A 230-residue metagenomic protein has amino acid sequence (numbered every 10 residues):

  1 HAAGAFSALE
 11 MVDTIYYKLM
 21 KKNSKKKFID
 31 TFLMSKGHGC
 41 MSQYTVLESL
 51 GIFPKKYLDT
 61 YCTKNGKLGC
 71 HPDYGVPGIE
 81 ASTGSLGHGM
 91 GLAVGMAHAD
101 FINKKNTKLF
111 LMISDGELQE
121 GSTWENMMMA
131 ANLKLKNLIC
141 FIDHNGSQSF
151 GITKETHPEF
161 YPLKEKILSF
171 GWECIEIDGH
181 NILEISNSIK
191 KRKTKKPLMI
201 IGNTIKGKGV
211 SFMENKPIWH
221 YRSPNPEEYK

Functional and structural regions predicted by a protein language model:
H1, H38, G69-H71, H88 (+2 more regions): Histidine-centered active-site/metal-ligand motif
A2, Y57, M199: Flexible, glycine/charged-enriched surface loops at secondary-structure junctions
F6-N132: Cofactor-binding active-site loop characterized by glycine-rich and histidine/acidic residues
E10, H38-G39, N145-G146, N181 (+1 more regions): Glycine-rich beta-alpha junction loops
D30-F32, T107-L111, L138, T194-T204: Generic beta-sheet signal
L50, T156-E159, T194, P217-W219: Short, hinge-like loop/turn segments at secondary-structure boundaries
G78, S82-S85, M90-R192: Thiamine diphosphate
I182-K230: Glycine/aspartate-rich loop-and-adjacent alpha/beta segment that forms the canonical ThDP
